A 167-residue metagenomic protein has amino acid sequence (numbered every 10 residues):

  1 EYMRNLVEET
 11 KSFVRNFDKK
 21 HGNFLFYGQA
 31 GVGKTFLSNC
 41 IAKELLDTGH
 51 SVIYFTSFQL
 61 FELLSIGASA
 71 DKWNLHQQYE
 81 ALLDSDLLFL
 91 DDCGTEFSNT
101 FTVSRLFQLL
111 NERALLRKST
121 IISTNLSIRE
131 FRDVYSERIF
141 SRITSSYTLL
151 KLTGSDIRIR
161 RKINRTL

Functional and structural regions predicted by a protein language model:
E1-F24: Pre-Walker A (pre-P-loop) alpha-helix and adjacent loop at the N terminus of AAA/AAA+ ATPase modules, a conserved
Y2-V7, L46-D84: Short glycine-rich substrate-engagement loop in P-loop NTPases that contacts/grips substrate
N16-D18, L45, E80-L83, N111-L116 (+1 more regions): Conserved catalytic network of the ASCE P-loop NTPase/AAA+ motor domain
K20-S38: Walker A/P-loop nucleotide-binding motif
F36-G49: P-loop NTPase Walker A phosphate-binding motif
H50-S51, D84-L87, A114-I122: Loop/turn-to-beta-strand initiation segments
L60-G67, C93-L167: Replace "adjacent to P-loop NTPase cores in ATP/GTP-dependent enzymes" with "adjacent to NTP-binding cores
